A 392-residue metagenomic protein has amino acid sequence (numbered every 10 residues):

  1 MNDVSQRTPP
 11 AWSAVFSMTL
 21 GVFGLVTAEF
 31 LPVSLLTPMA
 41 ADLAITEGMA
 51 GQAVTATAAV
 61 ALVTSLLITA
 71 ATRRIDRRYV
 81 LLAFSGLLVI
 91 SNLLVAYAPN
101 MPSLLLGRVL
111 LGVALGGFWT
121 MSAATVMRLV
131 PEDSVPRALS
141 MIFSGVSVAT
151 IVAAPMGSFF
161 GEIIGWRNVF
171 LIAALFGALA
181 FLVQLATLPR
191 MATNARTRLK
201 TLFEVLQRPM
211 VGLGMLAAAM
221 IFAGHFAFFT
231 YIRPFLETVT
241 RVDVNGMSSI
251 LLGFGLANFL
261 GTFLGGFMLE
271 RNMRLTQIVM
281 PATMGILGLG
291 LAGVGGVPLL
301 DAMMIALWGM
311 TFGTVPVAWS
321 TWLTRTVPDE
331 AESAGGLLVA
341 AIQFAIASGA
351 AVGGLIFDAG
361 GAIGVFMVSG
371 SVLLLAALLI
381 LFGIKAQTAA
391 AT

Functional and structural regions predicted by a protein language model:
A44, D76, Y97-S103, V294-G296: Helix-breaking motifs and short loop linkers at transmembrane-helix boundaries and internal kinks in secondary membrane
V63-P99: Conserved MFS/SLC helix-loop-helix module at the cytosolic interface between two early adjacent transmembrane helices
T64-R77, G261-M273, F357: Helix-to-loop junctions at the C-terminal end of transmembrane segments in multipass secondary transporters
S91, P102-L110, L299-L307: Paired small-residue
M101-S103, E132-S134, S140-A186, F235: Helix-loop-helix hairpin linking two adjacent transmembrane segments in secondary transporters
G107-G145: Cytoplasmic helix-loop-helix junction between adjacent transmembrane helices in 12-TM secondary transporters
L275-W319: C-terminal transmembrane helical hairpin of 12-TM major facilitator-type secondary transporters
T326-A362, S369: A late C-terminal transmembrane helix in Major Facilitator Superfamily
